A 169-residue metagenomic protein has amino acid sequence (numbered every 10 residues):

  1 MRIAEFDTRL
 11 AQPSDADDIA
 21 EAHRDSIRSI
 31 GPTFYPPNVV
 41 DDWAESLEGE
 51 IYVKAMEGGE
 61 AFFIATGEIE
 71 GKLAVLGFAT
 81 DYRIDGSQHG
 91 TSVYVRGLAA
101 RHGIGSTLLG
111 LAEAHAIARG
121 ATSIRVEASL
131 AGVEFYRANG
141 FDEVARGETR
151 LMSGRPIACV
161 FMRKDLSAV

Functional and structural regions predicted by a protein language model:
R2, G59, H89, T122 (+1 more regions): Exposed loop/turn and edge beta-strand positions of beta-sandwich/beta-sheet ligand-binding modules
R2-E5, V126-V133, N139, R146-V169: C-terminal "cap" of GNAT-fold acetyltransferases
F6, L10-S14, E21-L98, S106-L111 (+2 more regions): Acetyl-CoA-dependent GNAT
S26, H115, F135: Short alpha-helical functional segments enriched in proximate histidine and acidic residues
V75, E143-A145: Residue-level detector of beta-propeller blades
G103: Glycine-rich phosphate-binding loop
L109, A116-S129: Conserved GNAT acetyl-CoA-binding A-motif
